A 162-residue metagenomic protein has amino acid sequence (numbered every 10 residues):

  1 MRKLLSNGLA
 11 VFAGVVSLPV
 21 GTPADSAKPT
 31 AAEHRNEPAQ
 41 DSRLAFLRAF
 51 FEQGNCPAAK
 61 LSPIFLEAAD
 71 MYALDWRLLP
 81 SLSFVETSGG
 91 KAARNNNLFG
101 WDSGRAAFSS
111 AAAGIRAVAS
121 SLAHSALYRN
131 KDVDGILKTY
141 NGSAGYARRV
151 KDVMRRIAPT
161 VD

Functional and structural regions predicted by a protein language model:
R2-P29, R105-D162: Non-catalytic cell-wall polysaccharide-engagement segments
L18, P29-E37, A49, P57 (+2 more regions): Secondary-structure junction/capping motif
T30-N36, R48-A49, S81-G89, I115-S121: Short, functional N-terminal and low-complexity linear motifs
E33-L79, V161-D162: Export/targeting segments at the very N-terminus of extracytoplasmic proteins
R43, L61-S62, R94-N97, R129-D132: N-terminal alpha-helical segment
E52-C56, D70-L74, F84-G90, A119-L127 (+2 more regions): Sec-exported extracytoplasmic/periplasmic mature domains
D70-A73, R77, N95, A144 (+1 more regions): Alpha-helix boundary/capping detector
P80-S83, S88-S109: Short, surface-exposed glycine/acidic/tryptophan-bearing loops
